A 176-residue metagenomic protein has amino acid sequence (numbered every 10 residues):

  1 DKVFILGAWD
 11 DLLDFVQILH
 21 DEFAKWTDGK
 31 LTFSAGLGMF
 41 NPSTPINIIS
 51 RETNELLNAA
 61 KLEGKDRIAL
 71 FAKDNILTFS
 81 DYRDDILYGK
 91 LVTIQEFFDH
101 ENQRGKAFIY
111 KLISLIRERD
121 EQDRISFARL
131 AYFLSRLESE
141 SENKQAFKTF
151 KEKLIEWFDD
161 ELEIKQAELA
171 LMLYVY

Functional and structural regions predicted by a protein language model:
D1-Y176: Charged, helix-rich terminal subdomains or tails
